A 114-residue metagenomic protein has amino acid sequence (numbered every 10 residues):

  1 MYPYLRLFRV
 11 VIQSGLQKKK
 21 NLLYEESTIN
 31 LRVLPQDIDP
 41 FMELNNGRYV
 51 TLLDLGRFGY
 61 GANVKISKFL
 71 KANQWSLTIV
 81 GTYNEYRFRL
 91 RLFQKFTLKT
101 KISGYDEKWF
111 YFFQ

Functional and structural regions predicted by a protein language model:
M1-F113: Terminal targeting signals and extreme-terminal segments of soluble enzymes
